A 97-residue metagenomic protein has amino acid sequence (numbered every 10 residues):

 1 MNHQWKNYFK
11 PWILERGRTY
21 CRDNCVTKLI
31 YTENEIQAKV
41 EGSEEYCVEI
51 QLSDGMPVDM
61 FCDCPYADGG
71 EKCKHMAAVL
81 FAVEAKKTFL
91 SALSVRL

Functional and structural regions predicted by a protein language model:
M1-L97: Long, low-complexity, compositionally biased intrinsically disordered regions
